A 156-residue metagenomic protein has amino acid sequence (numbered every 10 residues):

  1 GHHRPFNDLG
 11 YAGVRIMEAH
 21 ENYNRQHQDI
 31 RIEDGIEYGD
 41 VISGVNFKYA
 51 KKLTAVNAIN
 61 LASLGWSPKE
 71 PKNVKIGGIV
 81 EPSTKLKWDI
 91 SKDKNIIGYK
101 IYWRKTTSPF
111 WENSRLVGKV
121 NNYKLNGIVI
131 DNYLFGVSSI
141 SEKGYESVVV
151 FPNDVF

Functional and structural regions predicted by a protein language model:
G1-P68: Active-site-adjacent mobile loop/cap segments within catalytic or ligand-binding domains
S67-G77: Proline-enriched interdomain boundary motifs that mark the N-terminal boundary and often initiate the first structured
P82-N95: Conserved aromatic anchor
G98-I101: Short beta-strand elements bearing conserved aromatic residues within extracellular beta-rich modules
W103-F110, I140-E142: Change "in extracellular beta-sheet-rich domains … of secreted and cell-surface proteins" to "in beta-sheet-rich domains
N113-V120: Short beta-strand segments within Ig-like beta-sandwich modules, predominantly Fibronectin type-III
Y123-S147: Beta-strand-rich modules
Y145-V155: Edge beta-strands of extracellular beta-sandwich domains
